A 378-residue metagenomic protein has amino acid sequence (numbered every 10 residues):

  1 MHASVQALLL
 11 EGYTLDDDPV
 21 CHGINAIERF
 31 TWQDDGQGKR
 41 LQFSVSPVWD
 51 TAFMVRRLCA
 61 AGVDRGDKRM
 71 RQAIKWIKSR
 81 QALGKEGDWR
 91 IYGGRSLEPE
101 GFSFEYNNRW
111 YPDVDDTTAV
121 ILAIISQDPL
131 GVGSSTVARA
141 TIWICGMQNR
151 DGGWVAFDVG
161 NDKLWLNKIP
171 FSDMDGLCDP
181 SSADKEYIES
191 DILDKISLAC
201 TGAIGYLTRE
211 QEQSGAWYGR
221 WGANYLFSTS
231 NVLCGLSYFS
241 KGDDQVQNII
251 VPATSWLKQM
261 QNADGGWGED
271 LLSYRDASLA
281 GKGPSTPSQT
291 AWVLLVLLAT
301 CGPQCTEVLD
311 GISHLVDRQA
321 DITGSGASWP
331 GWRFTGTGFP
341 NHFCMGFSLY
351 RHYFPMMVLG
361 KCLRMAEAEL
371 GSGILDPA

Functional and structural regions predicted by a protein language model:
M1-A378: Preference for long, amphipathic alpha-helical scaffolds in soluble/luminal domains and all-alpha bundles
